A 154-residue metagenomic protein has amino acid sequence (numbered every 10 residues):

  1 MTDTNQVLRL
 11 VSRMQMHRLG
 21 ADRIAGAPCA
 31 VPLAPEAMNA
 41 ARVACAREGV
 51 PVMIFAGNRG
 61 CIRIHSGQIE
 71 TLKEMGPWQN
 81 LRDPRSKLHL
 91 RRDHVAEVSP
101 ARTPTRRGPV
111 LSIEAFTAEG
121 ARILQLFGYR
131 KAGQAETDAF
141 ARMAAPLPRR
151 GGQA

Functional and structural regions predicted by a protein language model:
M1-A154: Eukaryotic intrinsically disordered, low-complexity regulatory linkers and tails enriched in Ser/Thr/Pro
